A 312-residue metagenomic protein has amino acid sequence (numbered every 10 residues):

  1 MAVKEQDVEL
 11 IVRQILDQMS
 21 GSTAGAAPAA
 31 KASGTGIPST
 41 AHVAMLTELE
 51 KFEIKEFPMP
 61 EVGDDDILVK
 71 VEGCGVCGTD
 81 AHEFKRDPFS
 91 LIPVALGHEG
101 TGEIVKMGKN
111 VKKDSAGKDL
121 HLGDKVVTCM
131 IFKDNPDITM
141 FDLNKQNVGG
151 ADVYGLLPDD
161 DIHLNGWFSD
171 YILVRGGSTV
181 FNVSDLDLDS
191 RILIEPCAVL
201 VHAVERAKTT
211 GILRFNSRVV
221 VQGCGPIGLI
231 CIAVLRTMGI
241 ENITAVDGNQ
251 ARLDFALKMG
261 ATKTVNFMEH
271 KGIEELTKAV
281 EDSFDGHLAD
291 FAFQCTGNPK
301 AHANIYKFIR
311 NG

Functional and structural regions predicted by a protein language model:
L10-T101, D170-I172: Short N-terminal strand-loop motif that marks the start of NAD(P)H/FAD-dependent oxidoreductase cofactor-binding domains
T40, L213-R218, I240, A289: Phosphate-coordination loops involved in phosphoryl transfer and adenosine-cofactor binding
P58-C74, D87-D137, S184-L186: Glycine-rich beta-strand-centered segment in the early N-terminal region that forms part of a ligand/cofactor-binding
C77, I227, A251: Conserved Rossmann-like nucleotide-cofactor binding loop
K113-D114, F132-Q222: NAD(P)H dinucleotide-binding glycine-rich loop of Rossmann-like/cofactor-binding domains, especially the beta1-alpha1
V199, I227, L235: Hydrophobic/small residue at the entry helix of a nucleotide-binding pocket
V221-C224, R236-N304: Adenosine-nucleotide cofactor-binding segment
I309-N311: Helix-to-beta-strand junctions that scaffold the AdoMet/dcAdoMet cofactor pocket in Class I SAM-dependent enzymes
